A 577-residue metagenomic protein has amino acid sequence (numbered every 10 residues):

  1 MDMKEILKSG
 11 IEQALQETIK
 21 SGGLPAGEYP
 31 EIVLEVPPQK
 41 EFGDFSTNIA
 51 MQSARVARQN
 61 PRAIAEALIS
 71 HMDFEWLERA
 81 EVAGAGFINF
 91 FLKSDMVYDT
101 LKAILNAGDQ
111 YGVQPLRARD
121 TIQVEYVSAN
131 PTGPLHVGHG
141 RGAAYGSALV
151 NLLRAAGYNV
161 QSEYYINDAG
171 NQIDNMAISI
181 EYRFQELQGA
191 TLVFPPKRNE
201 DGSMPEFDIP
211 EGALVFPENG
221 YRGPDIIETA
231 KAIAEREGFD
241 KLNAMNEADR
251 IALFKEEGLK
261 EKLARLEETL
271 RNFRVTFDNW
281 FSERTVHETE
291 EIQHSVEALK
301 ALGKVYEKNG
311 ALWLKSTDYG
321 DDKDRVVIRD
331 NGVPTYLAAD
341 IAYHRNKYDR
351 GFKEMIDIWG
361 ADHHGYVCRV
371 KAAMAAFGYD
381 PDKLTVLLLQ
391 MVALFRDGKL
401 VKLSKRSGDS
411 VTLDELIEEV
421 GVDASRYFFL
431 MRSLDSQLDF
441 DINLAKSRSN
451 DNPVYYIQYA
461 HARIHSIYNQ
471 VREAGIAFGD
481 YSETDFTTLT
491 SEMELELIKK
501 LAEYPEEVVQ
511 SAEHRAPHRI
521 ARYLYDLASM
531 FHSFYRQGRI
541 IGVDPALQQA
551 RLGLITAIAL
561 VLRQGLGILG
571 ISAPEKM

Functional and structural regions predicted by a protein language model:
M1-Y98, L105, D109, L116-M577: Non-catalytic interaction-recognition regions
